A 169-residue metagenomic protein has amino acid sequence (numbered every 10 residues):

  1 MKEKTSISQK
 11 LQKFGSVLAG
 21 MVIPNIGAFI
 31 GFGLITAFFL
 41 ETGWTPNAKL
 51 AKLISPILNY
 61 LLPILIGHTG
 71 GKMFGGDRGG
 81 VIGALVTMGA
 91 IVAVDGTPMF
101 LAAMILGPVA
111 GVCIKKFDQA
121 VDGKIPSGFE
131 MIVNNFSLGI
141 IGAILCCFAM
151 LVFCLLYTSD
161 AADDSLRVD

Functional and structural regions predicted by a protein language model:
K2, F148-V152: Short coil/turn segments at secondary-structure junctions
E3-V133: Early transmembrane hairpin of solute transport permeases
F38-T42, L151-Y157: Membrane-helix interface motif
N135-I144: Small-residue-rich segments of transmembrane alpha-helices in multi-pass membrane proteins, especially helix faces
I144-F148, S159: Selected transmembrane alpha-helices and immediately adjacent juxtamembrane segments of polytopic inner-membrane
Y157-D164: Conserved small/polar residues in nucleotide/adenosyl-binding loops
